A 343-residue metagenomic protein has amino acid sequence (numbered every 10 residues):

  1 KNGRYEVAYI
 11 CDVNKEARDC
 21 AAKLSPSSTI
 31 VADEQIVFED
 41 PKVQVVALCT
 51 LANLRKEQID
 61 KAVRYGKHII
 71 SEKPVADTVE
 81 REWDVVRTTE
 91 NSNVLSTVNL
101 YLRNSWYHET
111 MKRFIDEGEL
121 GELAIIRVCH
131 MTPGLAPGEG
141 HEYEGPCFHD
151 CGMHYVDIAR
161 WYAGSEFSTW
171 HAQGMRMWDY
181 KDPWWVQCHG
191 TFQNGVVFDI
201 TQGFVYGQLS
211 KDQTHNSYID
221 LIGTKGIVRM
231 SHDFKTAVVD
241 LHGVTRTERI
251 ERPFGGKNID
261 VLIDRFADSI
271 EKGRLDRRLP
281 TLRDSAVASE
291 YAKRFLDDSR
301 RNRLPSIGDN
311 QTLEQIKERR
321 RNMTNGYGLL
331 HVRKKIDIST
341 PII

Functional and structural regions predicted by a protein language model:
K1-S25, I343: N-terminal Rossmann-like dinucleotide-binding module
Y5-Y9, Q44-V46, P146: Short active-site oxyanion
C20, S25-T88: Beta-loop-alpha module in the N-terminal Rossmann-like domain of NAD(P)-dependent dehydrogenases, especially those
V45-A47, Q193, R265-I343: C-terminal helix-rich "cap/oligomerization" subdomain common to oxidoreductases
N53, A76-P137: A contiguous active-site-proximal alpha/beta segment in oxidoreductase catalytic domains
S71, S96-V98, R127, I200 (+1 more regions): Hydrophobic residues in well-ordered beta-strands that form the structural core
L135-N216, R283: Rossmann-like dinucleotide-binding domain that binds NAD(P)(H)
D179-K181, Q193-D264, R278, D337: NAD(P)-dinucleotide binding in Rossmann-like oxidoreductases
